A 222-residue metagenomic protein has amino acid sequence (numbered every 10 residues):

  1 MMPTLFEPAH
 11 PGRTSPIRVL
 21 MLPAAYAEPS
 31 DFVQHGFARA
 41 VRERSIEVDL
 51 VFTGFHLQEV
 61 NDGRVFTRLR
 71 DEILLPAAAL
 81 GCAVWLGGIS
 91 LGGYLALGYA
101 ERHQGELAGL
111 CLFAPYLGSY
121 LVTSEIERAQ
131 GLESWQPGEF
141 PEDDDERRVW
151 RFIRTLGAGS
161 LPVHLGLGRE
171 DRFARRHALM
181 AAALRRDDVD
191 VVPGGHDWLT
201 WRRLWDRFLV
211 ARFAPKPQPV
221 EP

Functional and structural regions predicted by a protein language model:
M1-S45, G54, E59: Short, surface-exposed "cap/lid" segments of acyl-processing enzymes
A9, A25, N61-D62, R175-P222: C-terminal catalytic histidine-bearing segment of alpha/beta-hydrolase fold enzymes
H10-P11, E133-A183: The feature captures the conserved acid-bearing segment of alpha/beta-hydrolase catalytic domains
L20-A25, G87, G166-G168: Short hydrophobic segments within beta-strands
V60-A79: Alpha/beta-hydrolase active-site loop
A83-G88, F113: Short beta-strand immediately N-terminal to the catalytic nucleophile in serine-hydrolase-like folds
G87-A96: Gly/Ala-rich beta-loop-alpha elbow adjacent to hydrolase catalytic centers
G98-E142, V191, W201-R202: Hydrolase active-site cap/lid region
